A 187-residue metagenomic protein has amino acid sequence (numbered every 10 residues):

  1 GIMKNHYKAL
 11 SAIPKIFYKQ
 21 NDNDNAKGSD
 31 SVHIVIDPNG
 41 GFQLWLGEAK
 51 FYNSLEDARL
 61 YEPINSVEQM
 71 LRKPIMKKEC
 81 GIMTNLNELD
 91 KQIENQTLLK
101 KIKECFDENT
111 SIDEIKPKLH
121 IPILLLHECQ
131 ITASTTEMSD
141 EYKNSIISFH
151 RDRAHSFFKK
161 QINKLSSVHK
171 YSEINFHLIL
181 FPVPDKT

Functional and structural regions predicted by a protein language model:
G1-Y7: Long, mid-chain structured domain cores
M3, S31-H33, L44-F51: Conserved catalytic cores of phosphodiester-cleaving nucleases, focusing on short active-site segments
Y7-D24: A short acidic/basic microdomain associated with nuclease active sites
N23-V35: Charged, often glycine-rich, active-site loop that binds/positions anionic groups
D37-F42: Short, solvent-exposed loop/turn segments that connect beta-strands within catalytic domains and beta-strand-rich
W45-F51, L55-N65: Metal-dependent phosphodiester-processing active-site neighborhood
L60-I147, H155-S156: Acidic, metal/cofactor-coordinating or nucleic-acid-engaging core segments within structured domains
E137-T187: Extended, charged low-complexity segments that frequently continue into or abut oligomerization scaffolds
